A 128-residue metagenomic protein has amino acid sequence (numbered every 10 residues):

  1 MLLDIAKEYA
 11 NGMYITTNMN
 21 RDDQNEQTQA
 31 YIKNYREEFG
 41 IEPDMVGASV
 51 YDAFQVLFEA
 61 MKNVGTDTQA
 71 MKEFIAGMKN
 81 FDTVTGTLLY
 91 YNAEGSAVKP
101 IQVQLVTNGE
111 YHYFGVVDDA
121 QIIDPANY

Functional and structural regions predicted by a protein language model:
M1-Y128: Extracytosolic ligand-binding ectodomains
